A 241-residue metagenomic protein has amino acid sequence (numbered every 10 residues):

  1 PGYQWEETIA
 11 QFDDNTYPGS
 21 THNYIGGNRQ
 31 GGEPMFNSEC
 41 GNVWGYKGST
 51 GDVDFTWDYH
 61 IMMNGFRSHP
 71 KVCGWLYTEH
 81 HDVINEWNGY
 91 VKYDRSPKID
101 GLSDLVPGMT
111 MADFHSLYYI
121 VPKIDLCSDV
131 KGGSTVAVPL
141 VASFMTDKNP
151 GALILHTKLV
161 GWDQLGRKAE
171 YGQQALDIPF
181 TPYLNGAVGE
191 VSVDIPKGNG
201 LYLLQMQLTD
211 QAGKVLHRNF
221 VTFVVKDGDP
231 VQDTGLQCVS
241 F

Functional and structural regions predicted by a protein language model:
P1-R95: Substrate-binding/catalytic cleft of secreted carbohydrate-active enzymes, primarily glycoside hydrolases
T78-D147, V225-P230: Aromatic-rich peripheral "rim/lid" segments of glycoside hydrolase catalytic domains that contact and position glycan
G132, G198-N199: Surface-exposed loops/turns
T135-D177, V188-V191, L201-T209: Beta-strand-rich binding/interaction modules
V193-K197: Short, flexible loop/turn segments at beta-strand junctions in immunoglobulin-like and fibronectin type III
T209-L216: Short acidic/polar inter-strand loop motif in beta-rich domains
T222-F241: Low-complexity, Pro/Ser/Thr- and charge-rich linker/hinge segments at domain boundaries
